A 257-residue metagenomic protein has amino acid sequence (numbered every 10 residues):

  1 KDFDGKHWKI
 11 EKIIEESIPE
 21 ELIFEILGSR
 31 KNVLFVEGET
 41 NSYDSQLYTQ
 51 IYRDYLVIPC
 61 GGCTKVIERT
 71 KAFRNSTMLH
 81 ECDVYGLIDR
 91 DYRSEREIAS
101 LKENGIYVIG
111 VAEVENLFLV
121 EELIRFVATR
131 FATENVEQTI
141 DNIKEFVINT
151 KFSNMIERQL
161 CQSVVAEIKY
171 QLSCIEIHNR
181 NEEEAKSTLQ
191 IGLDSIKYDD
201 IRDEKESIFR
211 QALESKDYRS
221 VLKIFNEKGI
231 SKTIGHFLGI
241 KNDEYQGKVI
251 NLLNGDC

Functional and structural regions predicted by a protein language model:
K1-F35, T40-S42: C-terminal lobe/lid and adjacent interdomain/linker elements of RecA-like ASCE P-loop ATPase modules
K9, I18-L22, L47, E113 (+8 more regions): Exposed alpha-helical structural elements
E11-S17, T70-M78, L119-T129: Short, surface-exposed amphipathic charged segments that create phosphate/polyanion-binding patches used for binding
I26, I51, L117, F126 (+4 more regions): Residues that form generic nucleotide/phosphate-binding pockets
R30-E113, A128, A132-N135: Conserved helicase/translocase motor-coupling segment
C60-R69, E157-C174, G247, L252: Amphipathic, soluble alpha/beta structural segments
D89, R93, S100-R202: Activity-critical C-terminal alpha-helical subdomain
I168-C257: Extended, basic/helix-rich recognition subdomains
